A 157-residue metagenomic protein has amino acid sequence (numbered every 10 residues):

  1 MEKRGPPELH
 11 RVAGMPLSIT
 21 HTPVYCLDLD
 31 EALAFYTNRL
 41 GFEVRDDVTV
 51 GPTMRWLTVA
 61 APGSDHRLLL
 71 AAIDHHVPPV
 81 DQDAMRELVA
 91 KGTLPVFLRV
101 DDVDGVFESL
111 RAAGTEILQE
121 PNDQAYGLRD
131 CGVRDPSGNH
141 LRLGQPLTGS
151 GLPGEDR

Functional and structural regions predicted by a protein language model:
R4-H21, E43-R99, D104-R134, Q145-R157: Vicinal oxygen chelate
C26-D30: Short acidic-aromatic low-complexity motifs
E31-A32, G105: Short Gly/charged-rich anion-binding patches and loops
A32-T37, L110, D135-G138: Conserved active-site tyrosine of GNAT-family acetyltransferases
